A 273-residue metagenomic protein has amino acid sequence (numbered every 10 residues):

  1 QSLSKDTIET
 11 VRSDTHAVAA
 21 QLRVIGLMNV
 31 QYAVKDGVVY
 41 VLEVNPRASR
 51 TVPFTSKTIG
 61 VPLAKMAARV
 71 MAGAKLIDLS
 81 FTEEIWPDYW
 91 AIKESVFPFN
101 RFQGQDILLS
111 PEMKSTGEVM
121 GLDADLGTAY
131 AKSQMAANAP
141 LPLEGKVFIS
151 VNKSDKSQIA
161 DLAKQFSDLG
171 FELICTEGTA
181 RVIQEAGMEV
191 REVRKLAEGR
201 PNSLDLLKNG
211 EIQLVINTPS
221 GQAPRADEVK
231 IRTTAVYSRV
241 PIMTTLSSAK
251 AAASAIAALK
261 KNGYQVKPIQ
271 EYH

Functional and structural regions predicted by a protein language model:
Q1-L143: ATP-dependent carboxylate activation and anion-phosphoryl transfer catalytic cores that bind Mg-ATP to form
R47, N152-S154, P219-A223: Short glycine-rich anion-binding loops that position phosphate/pyrophosphate groups of nucleotides and phosphorylated
A139, E144-F171: Glycine- and Gly-Pro-enriched alpha-helical subdomains that act as flexible, kink-prone "lid/hinge" or packing modules
F148, G170-I183: Short internal beta-strands
A160-D168, A180, Q184, V236: Surface-exposed amphipathic alpha-helices with a cationic face
R194-K195, S203-H273: Peripheral docking tails and interdomain loops at the edges of cofactor- or intermediate-handling domains
